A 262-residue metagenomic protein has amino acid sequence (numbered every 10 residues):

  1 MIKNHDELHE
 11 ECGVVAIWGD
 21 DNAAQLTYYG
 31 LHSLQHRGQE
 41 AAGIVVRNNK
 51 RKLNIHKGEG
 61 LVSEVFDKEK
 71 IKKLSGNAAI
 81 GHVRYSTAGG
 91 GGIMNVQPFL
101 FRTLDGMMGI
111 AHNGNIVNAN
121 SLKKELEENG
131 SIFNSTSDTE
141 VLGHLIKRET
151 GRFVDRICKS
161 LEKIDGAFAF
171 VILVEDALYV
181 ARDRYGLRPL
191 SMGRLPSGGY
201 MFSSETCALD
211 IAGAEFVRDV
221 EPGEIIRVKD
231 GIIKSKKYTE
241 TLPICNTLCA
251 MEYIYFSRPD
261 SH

Functional and structural regions predicted by a protein language model:
M1-H262: Conserved short alpha-helical segments that host acidic/polar catalytic motifs at enzyme active sites
